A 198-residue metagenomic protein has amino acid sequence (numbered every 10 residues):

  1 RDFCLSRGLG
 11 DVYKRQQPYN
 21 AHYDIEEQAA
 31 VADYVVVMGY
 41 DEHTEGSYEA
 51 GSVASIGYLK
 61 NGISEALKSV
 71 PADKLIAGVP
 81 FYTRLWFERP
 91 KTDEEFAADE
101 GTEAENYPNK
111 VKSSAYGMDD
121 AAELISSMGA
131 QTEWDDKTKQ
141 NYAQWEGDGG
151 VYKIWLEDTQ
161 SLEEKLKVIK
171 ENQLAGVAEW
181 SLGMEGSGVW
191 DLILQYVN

Functional and structural regions predicted by a protein language model:
D2-Y13: Single conserved hydrophobic/aromatic residue that forms the stacking wall/gate of nucleotide- or nucleobase-binding
D11-R15, Y40-E45, F81-W86, S161 (+1 more regions): Solvent-exposed loop/turn segments at secondary-structure junctions within structured extracellular/periplasmic domains
R15-E26, K60-E65, L162-E164: Alpha-helical scaffolding within the catalytic cores of extracellular/periplasmic polymer-degrading hydrolases
H22-S52: Aromatic- and acid-rich polysaccharide-binding/catalytic face of secreted or lumenal carbohydrate-active enzymes
V35, A77, I169, V177: Conserved, mostly hydrophobic/aromatic
G46-R84: P-loop/Walker A phosphate-binding loop and immediately adjacent motor/lid segment at beta-alpha junctions
F81-V168, V197: Glycan-binding loop/region signatures in secreted carbohydrate-active enzymes
V168-E171, G183-N198: Aromatic-rich peripheral "rim/lid" segments of glycoside hydrolase catalytic domains that contact and position glycan
